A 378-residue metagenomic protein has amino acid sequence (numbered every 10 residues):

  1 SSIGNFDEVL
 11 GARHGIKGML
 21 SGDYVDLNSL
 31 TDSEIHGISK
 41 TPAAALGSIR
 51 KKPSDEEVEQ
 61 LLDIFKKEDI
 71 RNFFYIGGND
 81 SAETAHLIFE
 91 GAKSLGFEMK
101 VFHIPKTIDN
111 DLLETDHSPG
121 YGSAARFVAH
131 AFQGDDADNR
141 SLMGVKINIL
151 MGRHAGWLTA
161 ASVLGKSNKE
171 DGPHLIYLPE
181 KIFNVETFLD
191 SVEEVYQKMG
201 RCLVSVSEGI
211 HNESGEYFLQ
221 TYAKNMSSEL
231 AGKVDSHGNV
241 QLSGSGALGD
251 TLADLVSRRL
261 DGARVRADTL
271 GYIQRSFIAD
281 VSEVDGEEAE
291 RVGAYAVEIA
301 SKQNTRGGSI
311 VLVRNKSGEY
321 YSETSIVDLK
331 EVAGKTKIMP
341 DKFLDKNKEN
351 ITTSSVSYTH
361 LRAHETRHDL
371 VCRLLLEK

Functional and structural regions predicted by a protein language model:
S1-L20: N-terminal phosphate-binding or glycine-rich loops at protein starts, especially the Walker A/P-loop of NTPases
A12-K17, R50-K51, G78-N79, I104-N110 (+4 more regions): Short, ordered loop/turn segments at secondary-structure junctions
S21-R71, D80, P119-G122, R126: Glycine-rich oxoanion-binding loops at beta->alpha junctions
Y75-G77, E83-L95, S118-R266: Accessory alpha-helical/coil subdomains and C-terminal extensions that flank or cap enzyme catalytic cores
I149-H154, L270-Q274, V311-S322: A glycine-rich phosphate-binding loop feature that marks nucleotide/adenosyl-phosphate handling sites
S227-L312: C-terminal catalytic subdomain
T359-T366, L370, K378: Conserved small/polar residues in nucleotide/adenosyl-binding loops
